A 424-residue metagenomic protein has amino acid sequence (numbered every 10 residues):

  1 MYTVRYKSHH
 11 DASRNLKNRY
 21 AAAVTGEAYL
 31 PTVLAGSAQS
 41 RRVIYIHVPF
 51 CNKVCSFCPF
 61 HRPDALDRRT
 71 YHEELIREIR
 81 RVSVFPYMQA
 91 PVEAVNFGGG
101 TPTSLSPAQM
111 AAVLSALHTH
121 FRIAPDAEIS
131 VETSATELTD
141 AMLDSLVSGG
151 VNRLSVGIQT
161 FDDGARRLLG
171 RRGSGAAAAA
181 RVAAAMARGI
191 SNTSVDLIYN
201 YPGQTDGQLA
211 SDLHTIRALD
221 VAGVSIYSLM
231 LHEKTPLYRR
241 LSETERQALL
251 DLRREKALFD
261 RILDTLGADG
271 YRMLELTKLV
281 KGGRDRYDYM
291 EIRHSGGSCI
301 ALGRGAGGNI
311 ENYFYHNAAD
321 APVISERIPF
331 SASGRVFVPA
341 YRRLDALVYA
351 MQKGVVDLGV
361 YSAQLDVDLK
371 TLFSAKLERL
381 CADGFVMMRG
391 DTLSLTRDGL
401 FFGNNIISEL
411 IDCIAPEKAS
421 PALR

Functional and structural regions predicted by a protein language model:
M1-I44, K53, M88, D383: Flexible, acidic/Gly-rich N-terminal and inter-domain linker regions that tether and position cofactor-handling modules
L34-R41, A65-F85, V92-V367, L423: C-terminal scaffold of the Radical SAM
H47-F60: Local cysteine-cluster metal-coordination motifs and their immediate loop/turn environment, predominantly Fe-S cluster
D196, Y341-D345, S374, L400 (+2 more regions): Non-catalytic, well-ordered alpha-helical scaffold segments
D366-R379: Short amphipathic alpha-helical interaction segments
C381-D391: A short, conserved structural fragment
T392-T396: Minor-groove-contacting beta-hairpin "wing" of winged helix-turn-helix DNA-binding domains
L400-R424: Short, amphipathic alpha-helical interaction segments positioned at domain boundaries
